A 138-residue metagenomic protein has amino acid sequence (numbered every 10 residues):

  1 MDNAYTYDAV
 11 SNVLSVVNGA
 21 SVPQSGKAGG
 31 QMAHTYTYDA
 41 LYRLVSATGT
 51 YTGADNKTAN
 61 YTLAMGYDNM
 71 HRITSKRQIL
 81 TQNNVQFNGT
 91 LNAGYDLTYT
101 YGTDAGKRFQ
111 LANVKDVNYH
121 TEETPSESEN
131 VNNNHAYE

Functional and structural regions predicted by a protein language model:
M1-E138: Acidic/glycine-rich beta-solenoid
